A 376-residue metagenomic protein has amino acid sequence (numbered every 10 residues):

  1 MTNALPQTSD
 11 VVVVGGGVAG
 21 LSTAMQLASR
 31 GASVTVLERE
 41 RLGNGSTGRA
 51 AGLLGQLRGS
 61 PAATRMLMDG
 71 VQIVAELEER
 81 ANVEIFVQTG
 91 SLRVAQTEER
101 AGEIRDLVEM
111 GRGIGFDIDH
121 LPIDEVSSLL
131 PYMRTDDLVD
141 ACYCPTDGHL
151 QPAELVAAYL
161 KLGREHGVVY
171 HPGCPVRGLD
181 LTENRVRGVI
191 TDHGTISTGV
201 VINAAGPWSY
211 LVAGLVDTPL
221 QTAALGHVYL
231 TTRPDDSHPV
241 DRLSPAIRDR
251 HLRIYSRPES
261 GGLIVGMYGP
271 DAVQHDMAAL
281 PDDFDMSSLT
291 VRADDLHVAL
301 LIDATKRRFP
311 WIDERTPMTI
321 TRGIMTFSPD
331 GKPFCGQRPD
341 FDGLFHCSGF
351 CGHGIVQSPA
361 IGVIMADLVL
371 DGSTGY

Functional and structural regions predicted by a protein language model:
T2-L5, P339-Y376: C-terminal lid/capping helical subdomain adjacent to the catalytic/cofactor pocket in oxidative enzymes
L5-G17, T35: Beta1/beta-strand and adjacent pyrophosphate-binding region of the FAD-binding site in flavoprotein oxidoreductases
A28-T47: Glycine-rich FAD pyrophosphate-binding loop
A51-L129, R253-S256: Dinucleotide-binding Rossmann-like beta1-alpha1 core, especially the glycine-rich loop that anchors the ADP
R65, V94-E103, Y143-K161, T290-H297: Short beta-strand to alpha-helix junction loop
C144-S197: Helical element adjacent to the flavin cofactor pocket in flavoenzyme catalytic cores
T195-P245: Central helical "cap/lid" subdomain
P219, P234-G343: Active-site lid/adjacent beta-loop-alpha segment flanking the redox-cofactor pocket in flavoenzymes
